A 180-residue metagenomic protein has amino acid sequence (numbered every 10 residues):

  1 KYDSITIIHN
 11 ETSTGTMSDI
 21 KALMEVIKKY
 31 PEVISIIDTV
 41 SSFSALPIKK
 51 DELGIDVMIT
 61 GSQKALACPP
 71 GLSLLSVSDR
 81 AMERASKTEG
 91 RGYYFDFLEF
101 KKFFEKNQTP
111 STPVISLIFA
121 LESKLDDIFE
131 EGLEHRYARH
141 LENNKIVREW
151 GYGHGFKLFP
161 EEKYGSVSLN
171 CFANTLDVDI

Functional and structural regions predicted by a protein language model:
K1-S42, V57: Active-site phosphate-binding strand-loop segment of PLP-dependent enzymes
I7-E11, I37-V40, L46, G61-Q63 (+2 more regions): Fold-independent oxyanion-binding glycine-rich loops and adjacent beta-strand/coil segments at enzyme active sites
T12-M17, F43-P47, E52, L66-P69 (+1 more regions): Short, well-ordered, mixed-charge alpha-helical segments that flank or form enzyme active sites
D51-Q63: Conserved active-site segment immediately N-terminal to the catalytic lysine that forms the internal aldimine
I59-S62, E105-Q108, H154-L158: Glycine-rich, charged/polar anion/phosphate-binding loops that engage phosphate groups from diverse ligands
Q63-E149: Active-site C-terminal subdomain of aminotransferase-like
K157-I180: Conserved PLP-binding catalytic core of the aspartate aminotransferase-like
